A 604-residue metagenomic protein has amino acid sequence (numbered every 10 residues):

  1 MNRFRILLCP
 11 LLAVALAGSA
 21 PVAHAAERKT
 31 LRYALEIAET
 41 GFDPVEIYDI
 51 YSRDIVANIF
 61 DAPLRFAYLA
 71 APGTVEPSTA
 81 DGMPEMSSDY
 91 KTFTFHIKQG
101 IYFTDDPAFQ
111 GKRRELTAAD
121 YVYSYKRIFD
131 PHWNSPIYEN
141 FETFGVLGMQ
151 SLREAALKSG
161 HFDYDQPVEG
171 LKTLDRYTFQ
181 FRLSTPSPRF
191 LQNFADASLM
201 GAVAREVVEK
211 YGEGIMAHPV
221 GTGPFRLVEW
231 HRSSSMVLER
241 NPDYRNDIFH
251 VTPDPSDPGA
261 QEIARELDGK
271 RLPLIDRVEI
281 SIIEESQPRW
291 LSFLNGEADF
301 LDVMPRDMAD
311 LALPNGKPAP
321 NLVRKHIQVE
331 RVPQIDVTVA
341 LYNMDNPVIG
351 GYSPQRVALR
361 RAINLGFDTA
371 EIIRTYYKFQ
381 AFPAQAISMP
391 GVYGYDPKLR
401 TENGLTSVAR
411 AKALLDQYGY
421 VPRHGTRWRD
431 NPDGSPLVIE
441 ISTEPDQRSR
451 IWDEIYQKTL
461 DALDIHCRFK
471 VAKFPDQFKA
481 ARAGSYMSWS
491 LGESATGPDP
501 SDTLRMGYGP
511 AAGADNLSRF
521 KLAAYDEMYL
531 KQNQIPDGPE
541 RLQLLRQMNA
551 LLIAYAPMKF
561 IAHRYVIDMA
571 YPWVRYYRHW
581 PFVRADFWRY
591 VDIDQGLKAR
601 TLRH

Functional and structural regions predicted by a protein language model:
M1-P10: Bacterial N-terminal signal peptides that target proteins for export
C9-G18: Bacterial N-terminal signal peptides
S19-A25: Sec/Tat signal peptide C-region and signal peptidase I cleavage site
A25-L31: Cleaved targeting-peptide boundary
A34-S88, V220: N-terminal lobe/hinge region of extracytoplasmic solute-binding protein
Y68-L69, P84, T92-T94, K98-S135 (+7 more regions): Extracytoplasmic/periplasmic ligand-capture domains
L116, I137-G160, Y164-F194, S198 (+1 more regions): Non-catalytic accessory/assembly modules
I561: Active-site-proximal polar cores
